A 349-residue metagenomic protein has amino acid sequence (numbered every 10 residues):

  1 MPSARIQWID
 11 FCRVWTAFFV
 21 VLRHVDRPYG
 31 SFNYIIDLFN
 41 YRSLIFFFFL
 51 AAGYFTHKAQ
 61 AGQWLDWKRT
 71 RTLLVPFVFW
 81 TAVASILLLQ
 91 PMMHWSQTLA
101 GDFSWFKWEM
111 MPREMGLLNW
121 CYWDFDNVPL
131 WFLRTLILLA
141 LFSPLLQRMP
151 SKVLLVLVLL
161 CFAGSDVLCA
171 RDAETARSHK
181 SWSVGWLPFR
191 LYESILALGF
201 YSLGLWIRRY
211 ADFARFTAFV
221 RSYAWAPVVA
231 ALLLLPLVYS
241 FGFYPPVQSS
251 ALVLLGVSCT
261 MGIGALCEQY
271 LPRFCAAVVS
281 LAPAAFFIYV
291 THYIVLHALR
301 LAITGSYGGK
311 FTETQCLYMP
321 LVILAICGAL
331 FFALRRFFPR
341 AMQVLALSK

Functional and structural regions predicted by a protein language model:
M1-R171, S306-K349: Membrane-cytosol interface segments of multi-pass membrane proteins, especially ER/Golgi lipid-handling enzymes
P2-W8, G30-D37, P150, S181-L191 (+4 more regions): Membrane-interfacial loop-to-transmembrane-helix junctions in polytopic alpha-helical membrane proteins
C12, F19-L22, F49, F200 (+3 more regions): Hydrophobic residues within membrane-embedded alpha-helical segments of Major Facilitator Superfamily
L22-G30, A163-W182, Y210, A231-F243 (+1 more regions): C-terminal ends of transmembrane alpha-helices and the immediately adjacent extracellular/lumenal or cytosolic loop
N33-I45, W120-R134, C169-F200, P236-C259 (+1 more regions): Interfacial loop-to-helix transition and helix-capping segments at the boundaries of transmembrane helices
Y54-A61, P144-P150, L203-A214, V238-Y239 (+2 more regions): Structural signal for the C-terminal ends of transmembrane alpha-helices and the immediately following loop
S151-G164, R171, S194-A211, S222 (+2 more regions): Hydrophobic transmembrane helix bundles of membrane-integrated enzymes that assemble and modify cell-envelope
F213-S280, I294-H297, A302, S306-Y318: Alpha-helical transmembrane segments and terminal signal-anchor/GPI-anchor hydrophobic tails, characterized by long
